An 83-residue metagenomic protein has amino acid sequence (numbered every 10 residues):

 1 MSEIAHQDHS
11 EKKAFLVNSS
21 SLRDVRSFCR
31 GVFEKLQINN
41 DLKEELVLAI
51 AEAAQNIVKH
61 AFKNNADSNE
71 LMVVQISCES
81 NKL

Functional and structural regions predicted by a protein language model:
M1-K12, I57-L83: Conserved beta-strand-loop-beta-strand hairpin that lines the nucleotide-binding pocket of ATP/GTP-utilizing enzymes
E11-D24: STAS-typified acidic loop motif
V17, I38-D41, N69, C78: Structural signature of the histidine kinase catalytic ATP-binding subdomain
S21, E34, A66-S68: A generic structural signal for solvent-exposed, polar alpha-helical segments
S27-A51: Conserved short strand/loop->alpha-helix "switch" segment adjacent to the catalytic nucleotide/phosphoryl-transfer site
E52, N56: Conserved polar catalytic motif of the HATPase_c/GHKL fold
